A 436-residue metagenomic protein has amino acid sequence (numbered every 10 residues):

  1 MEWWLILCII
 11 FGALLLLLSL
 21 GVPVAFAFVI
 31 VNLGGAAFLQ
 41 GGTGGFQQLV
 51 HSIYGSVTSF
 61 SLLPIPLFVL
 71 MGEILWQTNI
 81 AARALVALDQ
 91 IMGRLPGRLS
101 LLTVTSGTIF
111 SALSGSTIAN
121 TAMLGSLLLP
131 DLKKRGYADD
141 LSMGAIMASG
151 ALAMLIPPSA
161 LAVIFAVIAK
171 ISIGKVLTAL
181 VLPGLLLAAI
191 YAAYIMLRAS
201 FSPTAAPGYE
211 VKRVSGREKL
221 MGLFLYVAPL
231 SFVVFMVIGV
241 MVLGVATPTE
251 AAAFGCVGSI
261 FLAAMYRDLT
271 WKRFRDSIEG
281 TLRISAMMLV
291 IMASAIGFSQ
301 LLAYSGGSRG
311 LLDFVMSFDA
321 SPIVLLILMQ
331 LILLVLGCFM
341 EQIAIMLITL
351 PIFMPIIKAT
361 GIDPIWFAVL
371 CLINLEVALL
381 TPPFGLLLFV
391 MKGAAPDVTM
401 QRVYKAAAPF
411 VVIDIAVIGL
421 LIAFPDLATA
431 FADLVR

Functional and structural regions predicted by a protein language model:
M1-R436: Alpha-helical transmembrane segments of multi-pass membrane transport proteins
